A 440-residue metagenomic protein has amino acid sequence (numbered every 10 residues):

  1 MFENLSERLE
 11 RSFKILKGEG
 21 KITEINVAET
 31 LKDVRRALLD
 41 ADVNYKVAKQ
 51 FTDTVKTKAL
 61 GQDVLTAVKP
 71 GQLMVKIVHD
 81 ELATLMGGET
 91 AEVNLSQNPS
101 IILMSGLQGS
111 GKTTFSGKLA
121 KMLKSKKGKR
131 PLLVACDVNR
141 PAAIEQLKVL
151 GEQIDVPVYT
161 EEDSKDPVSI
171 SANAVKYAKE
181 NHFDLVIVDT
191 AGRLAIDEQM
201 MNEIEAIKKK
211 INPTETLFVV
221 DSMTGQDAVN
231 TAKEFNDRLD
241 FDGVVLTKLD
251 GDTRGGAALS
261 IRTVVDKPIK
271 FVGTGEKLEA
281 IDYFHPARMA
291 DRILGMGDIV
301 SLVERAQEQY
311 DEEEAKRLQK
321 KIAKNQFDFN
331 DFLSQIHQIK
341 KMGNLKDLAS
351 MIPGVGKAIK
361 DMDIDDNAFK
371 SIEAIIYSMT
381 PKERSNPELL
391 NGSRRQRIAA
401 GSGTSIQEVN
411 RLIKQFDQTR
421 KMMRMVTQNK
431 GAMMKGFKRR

Functional and structural regions predicted by a protein language model:
F2-E19, R288-R440: Long amphipathic alpha-helical segments used for membrane anchoring, targeting, substrate engagement, or oligomerization
R8-C136, A143-S164, I170-E180, D184-T190: Primarily NTPase-proximal linker/entry elements flanking Walker-type ATP/GTP-binding cores
L16, D42, V78, L107 (+9 more regions): Residue-level signature of catalytic and energy-coupling elements of molecular machines, predominantly ATP/GTP-dependent
E19, N26, T66, E92-S96 (+15 more regions): Replace "in large, NTP-powered and nucleic-acid-processing enzymes" with "in large, NTP-powered factors and other
S110, V138-P141, K165-P167, G192-I196 (+2 more regions): Short, small-residue-enriched loops and turns at beta-alpha junctions that line or gate enzyme active sites
P141-L147, A228-T231: Short, glycine/polar-rich helix-capping loops at beta-to-alpha or helix-loop-helix junctions that flank or form
A172, K179, F183, A195 (+2 more regions): Conserved phosphate-handling catalytic cores of large alpha/beta enzymes
D184, V188, I204, M342-L345: Alpha-helical transmembrane segments of polytopic integral membrane proteins, especially the permease/helical cores
